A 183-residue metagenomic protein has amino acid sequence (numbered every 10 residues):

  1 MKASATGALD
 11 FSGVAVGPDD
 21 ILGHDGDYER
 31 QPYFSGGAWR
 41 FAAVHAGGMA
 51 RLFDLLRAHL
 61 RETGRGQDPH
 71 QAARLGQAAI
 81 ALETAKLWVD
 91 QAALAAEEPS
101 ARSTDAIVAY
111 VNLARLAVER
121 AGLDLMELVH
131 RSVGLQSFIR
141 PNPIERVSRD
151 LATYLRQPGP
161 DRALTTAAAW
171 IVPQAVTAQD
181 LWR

Functional and structural regions predicted by a protein language model:
M1-E83: Glycine-rich beta->alpha junctions and the first turn(s) of the following alpha-helix
R30, R57, A72, D90-A93 (+5 more regions): Generic detector of well-ordered alpha-helical segments enriched in charged/polar residues, highlighting helical
A42, D68, L75-A78, I107 (+3 more regions): Hydrophobic packing residues in well-ordered alpha-helices of helical domains and bundles
A46-D54, G76, K86, D90 (+4 more regions): Predominant activation on well-ordered alpha-helical scaffold segments within soluble catalytic domains
G47, G76-E83, N112, L116-L123 (+2 more regions): Generic structural signal for well-ordered, non-transmembrane alpha-helical segments in soluble/cytosolic regions
R57, R61, E83-A117, E127-F138: C-terminal helix-coil-helix/basic helical segment that borders enzyme active sites and/or dimer interfaces and provides
L135-R183: Glycine-rich phosphate/cofactor-binding loops in nucleotide/flavin-utilizing enzymes
